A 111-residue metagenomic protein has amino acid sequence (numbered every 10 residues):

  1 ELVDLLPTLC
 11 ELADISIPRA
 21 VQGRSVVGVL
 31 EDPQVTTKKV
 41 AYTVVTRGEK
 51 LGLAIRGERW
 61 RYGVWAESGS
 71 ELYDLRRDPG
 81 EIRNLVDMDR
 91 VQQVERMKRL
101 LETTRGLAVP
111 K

Functional and structural regions predicted by a protein language model:
V3-D4, E11-G80, Q92-E95, T104-K111: C-terminal cap/loop subdomain of S1 sulfatases and analogous C-terminal strand-loop tails that border
E81-L85: Carboxylate-dense, calcium-coordinating segments in secreted/extracellular and ER-lumen proteins
D89: Flexible catalytic loop/linker elements that gate and position reactive groups at enzyme active sites
